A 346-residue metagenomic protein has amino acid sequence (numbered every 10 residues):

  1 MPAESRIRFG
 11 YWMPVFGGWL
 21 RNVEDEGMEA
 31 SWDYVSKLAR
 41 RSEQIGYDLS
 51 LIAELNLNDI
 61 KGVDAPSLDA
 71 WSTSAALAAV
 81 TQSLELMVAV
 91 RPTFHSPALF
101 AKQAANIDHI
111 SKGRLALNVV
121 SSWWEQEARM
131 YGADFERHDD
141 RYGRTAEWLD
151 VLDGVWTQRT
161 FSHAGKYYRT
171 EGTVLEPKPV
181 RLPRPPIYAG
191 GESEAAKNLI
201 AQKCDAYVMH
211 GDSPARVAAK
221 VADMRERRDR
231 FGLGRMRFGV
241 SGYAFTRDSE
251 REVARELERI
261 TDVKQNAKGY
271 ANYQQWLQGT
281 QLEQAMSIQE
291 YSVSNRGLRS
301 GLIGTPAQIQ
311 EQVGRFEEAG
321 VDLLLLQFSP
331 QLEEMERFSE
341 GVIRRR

Functional and structural regions predicted by a protein language model:
M1-V80, V180-P185: N-terminal beta1-alpha1-beta2 module of alpha/beta enzyme domains
P2-E4, E43-Q44, S74-S83, A104 (+4 more regions): Acidic (Asp/Glu)-rich catalytic clusters
P2-S5, Y11-V15, Q44, Y131 (+3 more regions): An alpha-helical appendage that flanks or caps ligand/catalytic pockets
F9, S42, G46, L77 (+10 more regions): Conserved, mostly hydrophobic/aromatic
F9-Y11, S50-I52, L86-V90, L115-V119 (+4 more regions): Hydrophobic faces of well-ordered beta-strands that scaffold small-molecule active sites in alpha/beta enzyme cores
G18-D33, A89-A98, D134, R181-E192 (+2 more regions): Active-site mouth loops of central-metabolism enzymes
D33-A53, L199-H210, R315-V321: Catalytic domains of carbohydrate-active enzymes, especially glycoside hydrolases
K61-M87, R144-W148, R230, E336-R346: Alpha-helix-loop-beta-strand connector modules within alpha/beta enzyme cores
